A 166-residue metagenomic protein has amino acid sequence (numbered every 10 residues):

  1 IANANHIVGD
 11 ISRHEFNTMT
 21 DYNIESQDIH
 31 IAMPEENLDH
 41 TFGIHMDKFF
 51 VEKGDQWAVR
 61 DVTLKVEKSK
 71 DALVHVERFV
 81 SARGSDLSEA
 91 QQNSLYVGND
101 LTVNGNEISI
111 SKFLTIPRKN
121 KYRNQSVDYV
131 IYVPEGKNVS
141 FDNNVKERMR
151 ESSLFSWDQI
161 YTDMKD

Functional and structural regions predicted by a protein language model:
I1-V8: Internal/C-terminal transmembrane anchor helices
V8-G9, E52: Long, solvent-exposed, non-transmembrane segments immediately flanking or lying between transmembrane helices
H14-D166: Extracytosolic and intramembrane catalytic regions of membrane-associated proteins in envelope/secretory systems
